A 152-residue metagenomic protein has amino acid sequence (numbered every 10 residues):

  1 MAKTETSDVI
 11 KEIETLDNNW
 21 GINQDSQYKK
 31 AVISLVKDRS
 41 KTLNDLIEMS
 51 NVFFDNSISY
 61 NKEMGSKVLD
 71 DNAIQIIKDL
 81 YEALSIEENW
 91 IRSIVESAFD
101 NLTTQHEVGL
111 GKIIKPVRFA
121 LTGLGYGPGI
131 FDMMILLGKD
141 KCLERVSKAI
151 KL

Functional and structural regions predicted by a protein language model:
A2-H106: Small-residue-rich helix-loop
S93-L152: Charged substrate- and nucleic-acid-binding regions of tRNA-handling and nucleotidyl-transfer enzymes, centered on
